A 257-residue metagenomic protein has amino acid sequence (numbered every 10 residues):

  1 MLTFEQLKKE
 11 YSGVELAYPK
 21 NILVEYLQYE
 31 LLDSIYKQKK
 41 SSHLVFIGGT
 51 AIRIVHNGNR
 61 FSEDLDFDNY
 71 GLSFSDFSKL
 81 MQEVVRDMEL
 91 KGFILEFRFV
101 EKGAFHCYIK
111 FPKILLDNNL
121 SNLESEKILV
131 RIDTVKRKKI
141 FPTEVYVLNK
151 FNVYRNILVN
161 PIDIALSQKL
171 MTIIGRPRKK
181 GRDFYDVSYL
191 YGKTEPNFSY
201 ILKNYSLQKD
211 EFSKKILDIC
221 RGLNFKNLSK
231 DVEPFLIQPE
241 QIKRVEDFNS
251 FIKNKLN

Functional and structural regions predicted by a protein language model:
M1-Y29, S34-L44, V55, L72-N257: Structured mid-to-C-terminal alpha-helical surface segments
G49, H56-S78: Catalytic metal-binding acidic patch
G49-T50, R182: Gly/Ser/Thr-rich helix-start
